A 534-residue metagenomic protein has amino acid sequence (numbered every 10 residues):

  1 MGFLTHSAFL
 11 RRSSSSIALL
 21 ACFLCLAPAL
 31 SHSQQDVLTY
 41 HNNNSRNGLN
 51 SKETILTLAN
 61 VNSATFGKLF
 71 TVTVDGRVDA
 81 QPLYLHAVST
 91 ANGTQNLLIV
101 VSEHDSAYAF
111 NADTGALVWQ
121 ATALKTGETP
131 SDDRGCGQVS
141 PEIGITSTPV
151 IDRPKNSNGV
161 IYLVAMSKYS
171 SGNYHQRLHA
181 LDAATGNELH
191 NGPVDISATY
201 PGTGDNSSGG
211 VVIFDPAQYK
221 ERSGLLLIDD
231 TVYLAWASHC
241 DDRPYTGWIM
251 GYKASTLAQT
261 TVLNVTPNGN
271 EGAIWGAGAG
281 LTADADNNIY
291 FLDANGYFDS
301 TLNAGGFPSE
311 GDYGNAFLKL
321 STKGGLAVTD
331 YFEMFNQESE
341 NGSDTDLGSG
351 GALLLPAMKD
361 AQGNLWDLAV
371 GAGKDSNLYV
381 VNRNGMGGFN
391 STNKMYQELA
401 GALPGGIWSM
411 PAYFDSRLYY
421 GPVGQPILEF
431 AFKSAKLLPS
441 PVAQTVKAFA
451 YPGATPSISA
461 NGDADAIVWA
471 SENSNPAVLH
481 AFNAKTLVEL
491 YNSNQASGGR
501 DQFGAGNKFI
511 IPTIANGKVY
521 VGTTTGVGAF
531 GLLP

Functional and structural regions predicted by a protein language model:
M1-R12: N-terminal secretory signal peptides that target proteins for export/translocation
S15-A27: Bacterial N-terminal signal peptides
A29-S33: Sec/Tat signal peptide C-region and signal peptidase I cleavage site
Q35-K359, N364-F389, I407-F430, G453-A460 (+2 more regions): Mobile, glycine-rich extracellular loop/lid and propeptide segments that shape or gate substrate/ligand access
T329, G499-D501: Blade-edge motifs of beta-propeller repeat domains
N390-L403, P441-V446: Inter-blade linker and blade-boundary elements of WD-repeat/beta-propeller domains
I427-A450: Flexible internal linker/loop segments at domain or repeat junctions
N494-G498: Contiguous ligand/interfacial binding patches
